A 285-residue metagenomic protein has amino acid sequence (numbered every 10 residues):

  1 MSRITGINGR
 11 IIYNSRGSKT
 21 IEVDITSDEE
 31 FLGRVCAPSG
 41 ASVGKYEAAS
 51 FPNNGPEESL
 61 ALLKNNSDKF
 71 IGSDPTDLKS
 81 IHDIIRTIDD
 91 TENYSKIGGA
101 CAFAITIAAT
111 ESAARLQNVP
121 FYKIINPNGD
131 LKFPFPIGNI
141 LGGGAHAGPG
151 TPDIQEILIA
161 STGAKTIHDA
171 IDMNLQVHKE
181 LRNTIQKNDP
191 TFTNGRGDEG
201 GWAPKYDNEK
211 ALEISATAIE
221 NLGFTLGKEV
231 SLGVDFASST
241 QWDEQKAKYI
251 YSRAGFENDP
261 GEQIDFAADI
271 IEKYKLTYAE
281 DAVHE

Functional and structural regions predicted by a protein language model:
M1-T20: Short, Gly/Pro- and small/polar-rich lid/capping loops
I11, I21-E29, G33-S39, G138-S161 (+3 more regions): Short beta-strand elements
N14-S15, D90-I107, P136-P149, G197: Glycine/serine-rich anion-binding loops at beta->alpha junctions that coordinate negatively charged ligand groups
P38-V119, I171: Metal- or metallocofactor-binding catalytic centers and their adjacent structured scaffolds across diverse enzyme
L131-G197: Mobile "lid/hinge" segments at catalytic clefts and subdomain interfaces of large enzymes
P136-L141, N194-P204, K228-V234, A279-E280: Hydrophobic faces of well-ordered beta-strands that scaffold small-molecule active sites in alpha/beta enzyme cores
T191, E209-E285: Catalytic core of soluble alpha/beta enzymes
